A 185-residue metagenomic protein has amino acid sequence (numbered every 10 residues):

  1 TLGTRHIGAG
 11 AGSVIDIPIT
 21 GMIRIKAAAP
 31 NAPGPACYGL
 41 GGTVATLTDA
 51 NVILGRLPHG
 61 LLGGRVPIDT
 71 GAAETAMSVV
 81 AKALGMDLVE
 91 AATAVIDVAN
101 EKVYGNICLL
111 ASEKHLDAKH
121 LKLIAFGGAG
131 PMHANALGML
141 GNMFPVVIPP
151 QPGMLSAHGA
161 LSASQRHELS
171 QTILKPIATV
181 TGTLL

Functional and structural regions predicted by a protein language model:
T1-L185: N-terminally biased helix-coil "hinge/interface" segments that flank
